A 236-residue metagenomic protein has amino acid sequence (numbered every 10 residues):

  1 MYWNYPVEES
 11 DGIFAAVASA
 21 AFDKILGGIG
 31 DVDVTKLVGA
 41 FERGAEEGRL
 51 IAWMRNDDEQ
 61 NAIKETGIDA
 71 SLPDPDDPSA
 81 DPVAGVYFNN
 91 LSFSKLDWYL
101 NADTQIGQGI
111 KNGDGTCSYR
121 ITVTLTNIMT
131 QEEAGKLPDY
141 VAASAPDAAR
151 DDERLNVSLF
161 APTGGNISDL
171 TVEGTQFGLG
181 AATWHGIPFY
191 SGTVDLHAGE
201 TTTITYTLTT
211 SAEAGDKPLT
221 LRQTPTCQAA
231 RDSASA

Functional and structural regions predicted by a protein language model:
M1-A236: Lumenal/extracellular ectodomains and adaptor appendage modules of the eukaryotic vesicle/secretory system
